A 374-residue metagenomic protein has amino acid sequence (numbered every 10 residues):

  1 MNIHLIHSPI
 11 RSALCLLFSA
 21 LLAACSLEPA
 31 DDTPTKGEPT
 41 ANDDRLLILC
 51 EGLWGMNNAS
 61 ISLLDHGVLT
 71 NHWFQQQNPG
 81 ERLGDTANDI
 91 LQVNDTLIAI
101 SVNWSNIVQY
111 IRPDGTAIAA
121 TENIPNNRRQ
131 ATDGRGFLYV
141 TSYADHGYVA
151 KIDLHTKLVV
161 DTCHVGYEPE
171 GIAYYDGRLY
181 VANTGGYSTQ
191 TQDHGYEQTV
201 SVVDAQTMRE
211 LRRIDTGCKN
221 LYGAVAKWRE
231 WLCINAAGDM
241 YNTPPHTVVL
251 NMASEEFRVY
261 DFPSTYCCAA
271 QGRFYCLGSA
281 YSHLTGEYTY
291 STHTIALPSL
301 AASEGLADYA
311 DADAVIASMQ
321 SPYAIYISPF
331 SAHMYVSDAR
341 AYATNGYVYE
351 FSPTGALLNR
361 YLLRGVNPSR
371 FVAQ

Functional and structural regions predicted by a protein language model:
M1-N2, S26: N-terminal hydrophobic targeting signals that begin at the initiator methionine
N2-L14: Bacterial N-terminal signal peptides that target proteins for export
L17: Short polybasic linear motifs
L21-A24: C-terminal motif of bacterial Sec signal peptides marking the signal peptidase cleavage site
S26-Q374: Predominantly soluble domains enriched in secretory-pathway, periplasmic, or organellar proteins
